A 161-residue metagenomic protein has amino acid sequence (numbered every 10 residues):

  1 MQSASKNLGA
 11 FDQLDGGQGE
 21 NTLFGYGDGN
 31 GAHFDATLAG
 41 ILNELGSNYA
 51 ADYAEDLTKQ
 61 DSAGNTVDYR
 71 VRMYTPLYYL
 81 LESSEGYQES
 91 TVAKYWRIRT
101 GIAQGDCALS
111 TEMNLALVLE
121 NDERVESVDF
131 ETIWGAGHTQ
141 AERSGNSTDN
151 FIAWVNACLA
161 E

Functional and structural regions predicted by a protein language model:
M1-G86: Accessory cap/linker subdomain of secreted extracellular hydrolases
G64-D68, S90, A103-C107, R143: Conserved aromatic-histidine-acidic binding/catalytic patches
R70-L80, L109-L117, T148-D149: Well-ordered, non-membrane alpha-helical segments in soluble/globular domains
S84-E89, N121-E123: Alpha-helix termini
T91-W96: Short, proline-enriched alpha-helix->beta-strand connector loops that line the catalytic pocket of alpha/beta-hydrolase
R97-Q104, M113-A116, E120-E161: C-terminal catalytic histidine-bearing segment of alpha/beta-hydrolase fold enzymes
